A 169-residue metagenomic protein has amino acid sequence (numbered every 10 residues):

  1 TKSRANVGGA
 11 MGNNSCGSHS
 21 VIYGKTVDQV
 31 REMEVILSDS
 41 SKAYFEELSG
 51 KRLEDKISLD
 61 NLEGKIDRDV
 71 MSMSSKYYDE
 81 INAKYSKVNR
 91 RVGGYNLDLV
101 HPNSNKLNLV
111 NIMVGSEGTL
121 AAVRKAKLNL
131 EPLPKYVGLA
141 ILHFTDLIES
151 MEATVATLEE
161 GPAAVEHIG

Functional and structural regions predicted by a protein language model:
T1, V165-G169: Beta-strand->loop->alpha-helix junctions that form or flank phosphate-binding loops in nucleotide-handling enzymes
T1-T157: FAD-binding subdomain of flavoenzyme oxidoreductases
E159-A164: A common structural junction motif
